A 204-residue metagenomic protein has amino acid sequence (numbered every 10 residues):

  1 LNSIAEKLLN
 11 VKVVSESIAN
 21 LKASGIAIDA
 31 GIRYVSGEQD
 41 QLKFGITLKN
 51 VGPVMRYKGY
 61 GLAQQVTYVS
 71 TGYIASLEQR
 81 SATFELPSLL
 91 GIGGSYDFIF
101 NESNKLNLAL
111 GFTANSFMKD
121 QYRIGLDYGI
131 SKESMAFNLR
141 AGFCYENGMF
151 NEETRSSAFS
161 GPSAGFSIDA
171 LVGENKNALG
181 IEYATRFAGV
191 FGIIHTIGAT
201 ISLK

Functional and structural regions predicted by a protein language model:
L1-K204: Outer-membrane beta-barrel porins/channels
